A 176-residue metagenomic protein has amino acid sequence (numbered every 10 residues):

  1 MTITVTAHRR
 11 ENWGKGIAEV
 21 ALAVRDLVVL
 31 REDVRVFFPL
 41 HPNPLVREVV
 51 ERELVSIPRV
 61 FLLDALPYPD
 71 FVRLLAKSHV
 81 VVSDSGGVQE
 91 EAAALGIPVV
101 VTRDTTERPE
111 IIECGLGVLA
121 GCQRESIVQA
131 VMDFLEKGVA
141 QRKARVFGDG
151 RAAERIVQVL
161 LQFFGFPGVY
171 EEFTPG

Functional and structural regions predicted by a protein language model:
M1-F38, N43-G176: Nucleotide-activated sugar donor-binding and catalytic core shared by glycosyltransferases and related lipid-linked
